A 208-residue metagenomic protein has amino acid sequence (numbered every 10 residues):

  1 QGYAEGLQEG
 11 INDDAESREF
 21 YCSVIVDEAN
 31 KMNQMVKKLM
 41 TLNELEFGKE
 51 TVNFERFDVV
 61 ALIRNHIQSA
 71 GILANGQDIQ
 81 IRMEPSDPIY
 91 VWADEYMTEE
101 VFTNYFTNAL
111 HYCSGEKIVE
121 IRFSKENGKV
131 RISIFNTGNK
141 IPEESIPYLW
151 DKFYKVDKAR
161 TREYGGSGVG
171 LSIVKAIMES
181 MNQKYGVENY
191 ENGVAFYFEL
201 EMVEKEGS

Functional and structural regions predicted by a protein language model:
D13, F47-V52, Y90-A93: Conserved micro-motifs of the catalytic ATP-binding
D27-M32: Short alpha-helical segment of the dimerization/phosphotransfer core of two-component systems
N53-Q68: A conserved beta-strand-to-alpha-helix junction within the catalytic ATP-binding
N53-R56, Q80-I89: Conserved catalytic submotifs in the C-terminal HATPase_c
A109-L110: Short helix-loop "hinge" at the ATP-lid/N-box region of the Bergerat-fold HATPase_c
I141-K155: Short conserved segment of the HATPase_c
N182-Q183: Conserved glycine-rich
